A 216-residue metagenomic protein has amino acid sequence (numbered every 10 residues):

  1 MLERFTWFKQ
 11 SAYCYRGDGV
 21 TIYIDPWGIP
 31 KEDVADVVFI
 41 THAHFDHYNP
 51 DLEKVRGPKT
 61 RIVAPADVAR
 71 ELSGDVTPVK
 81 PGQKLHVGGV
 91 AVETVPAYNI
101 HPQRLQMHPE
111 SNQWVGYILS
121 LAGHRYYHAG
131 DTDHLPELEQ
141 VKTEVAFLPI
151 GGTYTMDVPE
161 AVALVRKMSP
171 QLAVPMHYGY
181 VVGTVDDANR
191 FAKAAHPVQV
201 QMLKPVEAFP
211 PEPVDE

Functional and structural regions predicted by a protein language model:
M1-D33, P78-V141, M156, P205-E216: Core dinuclear metal-dependent hydrolase active-site scaffold
F5-T6, V76-L85, V162, R166-E216: Binuclear metal-ion centers of metallo-dependent hydrolases, dominated by the metallo-beta-lactamase
W27-E71, T77, K142-F147: Active-site metal-binding motif and surrounding structural segment of the metallo-beta-lactamase
G28-I29, H44-F45, D67-A69, P81-L85 (+2 more regions): Short, acidic/turn-prone active-site loops that include or flank metal/cofactor- and phosphate-binding residues
F39-I40, E93, A97, L148 (+1 more regions): Redox-cofactor binding/interface segments in oxidoreductases and associated redox assembly factors
P50-V55, G116, L138-E139, A161-V165 (+1 more regions): Short amphipathic alpha-helical segments and helix-helix/interface helices
I118-T184: Metallo-beta-lactamase
